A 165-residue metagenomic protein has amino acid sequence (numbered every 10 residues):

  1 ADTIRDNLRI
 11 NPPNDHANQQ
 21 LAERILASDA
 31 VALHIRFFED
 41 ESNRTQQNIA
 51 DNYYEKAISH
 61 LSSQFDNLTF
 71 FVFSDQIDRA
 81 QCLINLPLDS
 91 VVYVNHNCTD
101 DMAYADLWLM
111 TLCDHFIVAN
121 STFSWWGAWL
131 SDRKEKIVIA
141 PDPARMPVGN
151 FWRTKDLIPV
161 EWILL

Functional and structural regions predicted by a protein language model:
A1-F65: Secretory-pathway luminal glycosyltransferase catalytic domains
N11-P12, L86, A140, I158: Intrinsic-disorder/low-complexity coil detector
A32, V91-Y93, V138, P159-W162: Conserved beta-strand scaffold positions in the cores of enzyme catalytic domains, especially in NTP/NDP-utilizing
K56, K134-K136, K155: Context-gated lysine
H60-G149: Donor-binding and catalytic core of enzymes assembling or modifying cell-surface/extracellular glycoconjugates
M146-L165: Leloir-type glycosyltransferase catalytic cores
